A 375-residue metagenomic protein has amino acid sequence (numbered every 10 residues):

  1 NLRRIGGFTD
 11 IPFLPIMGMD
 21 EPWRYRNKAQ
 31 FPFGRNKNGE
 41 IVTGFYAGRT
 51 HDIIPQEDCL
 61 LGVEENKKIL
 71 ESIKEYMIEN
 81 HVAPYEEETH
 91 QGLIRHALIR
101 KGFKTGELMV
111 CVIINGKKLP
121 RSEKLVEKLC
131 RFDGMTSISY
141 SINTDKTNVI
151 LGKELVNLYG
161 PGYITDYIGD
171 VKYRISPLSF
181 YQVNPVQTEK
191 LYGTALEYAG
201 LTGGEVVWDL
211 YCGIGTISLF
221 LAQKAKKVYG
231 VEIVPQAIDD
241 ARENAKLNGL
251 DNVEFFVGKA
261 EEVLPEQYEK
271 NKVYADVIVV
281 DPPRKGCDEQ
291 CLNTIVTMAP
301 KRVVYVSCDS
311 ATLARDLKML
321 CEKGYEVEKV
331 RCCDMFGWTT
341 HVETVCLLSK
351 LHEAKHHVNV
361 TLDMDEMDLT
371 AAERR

Functional and structural regions predicted by a protein language model:
N1-P84, K104, L119: Extended interfacial segments that mediate partner engagement and assembly in macromolecular machines
R3, K74, I78, L98 (+2 more regions): Generic structural signal for well-ordered alpha-helical scaffold segments
L14-P22, E87-E88, H96, R100 (+1 more regions): Short, solvent-exposed loop/turn elements at beta->coil junctions and helix N-caps that rim active or binding pockets
E21-W23, F33-G34, E88-H90, K101-G102 (+3 more regions): Replace "in large, NTP-powered and nucleic-acid-processing enzymes" with "in large, NTP-powered factors and other
P32-N36, R100, I113-N115, S349-L351 (+1 more regions): Solvent-exposed residues in well-ordered beta-strands and their adjoining turns, especially edge/terminal strands
G44-A47, C111-I113, A241: Short, acidic/hydrophobic/Gly-rich beta-strand patch recurrent on exposed beta strands that often constitutes part
I99, G106-N115, K172-S176, V277: Short, aliphatic-rich beta-strand segments
R121-F132, T136-R375: Rossmann-like S-adenosyl-L-methionine
